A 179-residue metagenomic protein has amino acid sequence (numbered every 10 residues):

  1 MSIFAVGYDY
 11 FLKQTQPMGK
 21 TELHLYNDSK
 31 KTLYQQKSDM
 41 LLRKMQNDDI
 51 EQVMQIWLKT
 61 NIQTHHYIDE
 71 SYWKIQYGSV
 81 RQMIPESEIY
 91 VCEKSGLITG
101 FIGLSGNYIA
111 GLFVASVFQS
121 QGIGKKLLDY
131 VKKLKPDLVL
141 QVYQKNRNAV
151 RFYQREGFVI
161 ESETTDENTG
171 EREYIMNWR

Functional and structural regions predicted by a protein language model:
L41-Q55: A short beta-loop-alpha structural element at the N-terminal edge of CoA-dependent acyl/N-acetyltransferase catalytic
M54-R81: Conserved GNAT-fold acetyl-CoA-binding loop/helix
S79-V91, Y108: A short helix-loop-beta-strand connector motif used in the catalytic cores of GNAT acetyltransferases and, in some
E88-G100: Conserved beta-hairpin
I109-Q119, V142-Y143: A short, internal acetyl-CoA/4′-phosphopantetheine-binding micro-motif in the GNAT/acyltransferase core
F118, G122-Y130: Conserved acetyl-CoA pyrophosphate-binding loop and the N-cap/start of the following alpha-helix in GNAT-like
K125-K126, N146-S162, N168-G170: Conserved active-site alpha-helix within GNAT-family acetyltransferase domains
K133-K145: Conserved GNAT acetyl-CoA-binding A-motif
